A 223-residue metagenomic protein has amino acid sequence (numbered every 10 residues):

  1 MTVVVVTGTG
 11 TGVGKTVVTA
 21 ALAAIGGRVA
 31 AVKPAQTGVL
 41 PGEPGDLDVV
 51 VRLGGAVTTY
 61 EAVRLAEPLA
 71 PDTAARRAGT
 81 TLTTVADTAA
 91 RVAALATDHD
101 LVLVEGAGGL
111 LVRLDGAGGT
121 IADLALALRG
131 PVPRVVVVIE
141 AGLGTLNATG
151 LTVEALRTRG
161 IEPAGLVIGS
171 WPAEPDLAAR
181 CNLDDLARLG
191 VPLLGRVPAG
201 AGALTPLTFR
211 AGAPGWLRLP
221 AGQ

Functional and structural regions predicted by a protein language model:
V3, T9, V17-L82, A86 (+1 more regions): N-terminal phosphate/diphosphate-binding loop that engages ATP/GTP or pyrophosphate donors across diverse enzyme folds
A20-A24, R52, L126, L151-T158 (+1 more regions): Short, well-ordered alpha-helices that flank and scaffold nucleotide-derived cofactor binding pockets
A31-K33, V136-I139, P163-S170: Short internal beta-strands
T37, A74, A107-L110, A141: Short glycine-rich anion-binding loops that position phosphate/pyrophosphate groups of nucleotides and phosphorylated
T88, V92-G116: Switch II (G3) loop of P-loop NTPases
D115-A141: Inter-motif core of Ras-like GTPase G domains
G116-L124, G150-L151, A178-D184: Charged helix-capping and loop-helix junction motifs
V153-Q223: C-terminal lobe/tail of nucleotide-utilizing enzymes
